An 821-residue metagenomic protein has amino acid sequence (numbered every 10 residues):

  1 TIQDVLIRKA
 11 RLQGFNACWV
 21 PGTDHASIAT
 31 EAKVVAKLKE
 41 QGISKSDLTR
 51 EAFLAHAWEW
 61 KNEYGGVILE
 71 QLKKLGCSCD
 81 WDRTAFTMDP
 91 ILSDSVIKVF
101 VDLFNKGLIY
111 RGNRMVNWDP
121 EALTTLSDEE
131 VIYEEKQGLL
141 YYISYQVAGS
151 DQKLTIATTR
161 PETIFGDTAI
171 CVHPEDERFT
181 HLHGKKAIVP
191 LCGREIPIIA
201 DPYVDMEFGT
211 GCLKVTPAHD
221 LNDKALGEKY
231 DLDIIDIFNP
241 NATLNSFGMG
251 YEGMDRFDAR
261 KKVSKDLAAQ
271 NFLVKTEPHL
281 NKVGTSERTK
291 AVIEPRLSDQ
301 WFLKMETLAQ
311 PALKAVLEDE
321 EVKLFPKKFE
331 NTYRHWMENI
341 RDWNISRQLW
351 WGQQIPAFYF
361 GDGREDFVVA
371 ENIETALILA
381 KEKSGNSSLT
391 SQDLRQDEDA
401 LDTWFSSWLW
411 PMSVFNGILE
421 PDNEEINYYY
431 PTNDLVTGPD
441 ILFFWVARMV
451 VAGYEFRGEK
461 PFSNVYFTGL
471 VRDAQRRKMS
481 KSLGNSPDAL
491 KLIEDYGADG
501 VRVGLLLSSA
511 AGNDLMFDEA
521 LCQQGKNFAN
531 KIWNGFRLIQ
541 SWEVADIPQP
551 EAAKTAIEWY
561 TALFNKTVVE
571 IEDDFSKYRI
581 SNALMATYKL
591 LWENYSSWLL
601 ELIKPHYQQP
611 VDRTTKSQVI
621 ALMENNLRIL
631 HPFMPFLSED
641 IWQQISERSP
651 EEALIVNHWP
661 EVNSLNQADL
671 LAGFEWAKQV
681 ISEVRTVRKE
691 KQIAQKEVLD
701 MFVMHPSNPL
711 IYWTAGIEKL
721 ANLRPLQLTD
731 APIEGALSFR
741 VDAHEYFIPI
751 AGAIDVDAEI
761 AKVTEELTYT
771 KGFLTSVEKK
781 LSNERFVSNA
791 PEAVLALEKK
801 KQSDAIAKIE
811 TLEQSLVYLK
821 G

Functional and structural regions predicted by a protein language model:
T1-E175, I199, T216-K229, D233-G248 (+13 more regions): N-terminal, positively charged nucleic-acid-binding surface of large information/translation enzymes
D24, V116, P120, L126-I132 (+7 more regions): Acidic, turn-prone loop/beta-hairpin segments
V67, L72, N527-Q540, E558-K566 (+3 more regions): Core structural elements
D89-A122, E130-I132, S144-Q146, W336-I340 (+6 more regions): Gly/Pro-rich turn-and-neighbor structural signature
E134, V215-A218, F257, E294 (+6 more regions): Conserved phosphate-binding loops in nucleotide/dinucleotide-binding enzymes
P202-V204, Y230-A242, L349-G352, P356-G361 (+1 more regions): Alpha-helical recognition segments enriched in aromatics with Gly/Pro capping that present substrate-recognition
T285-T289, V471-Q475, M479-K554, S646-P650 (+2 more regions): Catalytic adenosine-cofactor/nucleotide-binding cores of aminoacyl-tRNA synthetases and other
I645-G821: C-terminal low-complexity, glycine/proline- and small-hydrophobic-enriched intrinsically disordered tails that act as
